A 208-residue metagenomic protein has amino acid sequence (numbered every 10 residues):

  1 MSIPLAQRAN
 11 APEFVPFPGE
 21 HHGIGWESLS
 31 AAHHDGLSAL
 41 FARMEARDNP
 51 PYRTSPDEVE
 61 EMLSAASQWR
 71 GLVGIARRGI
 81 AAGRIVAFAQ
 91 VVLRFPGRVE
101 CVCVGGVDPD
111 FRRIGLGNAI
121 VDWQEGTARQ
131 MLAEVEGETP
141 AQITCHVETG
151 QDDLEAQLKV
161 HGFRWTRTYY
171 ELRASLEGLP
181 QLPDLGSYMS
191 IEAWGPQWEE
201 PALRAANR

Functional and structural regions predicted by a protein language model:
M1-P18, L93-M189: Acyl-donor-binding surface of acyltransferase catalytic domains
S2-E61, D184-R208: Short amphipathic alpha-helix that is part of the acyltransferase structural core
H21, A82-R84: Glycine-centered tight beta-turn/hairpin loop motif at sheet-sheet or coil-to-beta transitions
S28-L29, S64-S67, L93: Short secondary-structure boundary/capping segments within folded domains
E61-R77, R84-A87: A short helix-loop-beta-strand connector motif used in the catalytic cores of GNAT acetyltransferases and, in some
R78-A82, R94-P96: Short, charge-rich binding segments
